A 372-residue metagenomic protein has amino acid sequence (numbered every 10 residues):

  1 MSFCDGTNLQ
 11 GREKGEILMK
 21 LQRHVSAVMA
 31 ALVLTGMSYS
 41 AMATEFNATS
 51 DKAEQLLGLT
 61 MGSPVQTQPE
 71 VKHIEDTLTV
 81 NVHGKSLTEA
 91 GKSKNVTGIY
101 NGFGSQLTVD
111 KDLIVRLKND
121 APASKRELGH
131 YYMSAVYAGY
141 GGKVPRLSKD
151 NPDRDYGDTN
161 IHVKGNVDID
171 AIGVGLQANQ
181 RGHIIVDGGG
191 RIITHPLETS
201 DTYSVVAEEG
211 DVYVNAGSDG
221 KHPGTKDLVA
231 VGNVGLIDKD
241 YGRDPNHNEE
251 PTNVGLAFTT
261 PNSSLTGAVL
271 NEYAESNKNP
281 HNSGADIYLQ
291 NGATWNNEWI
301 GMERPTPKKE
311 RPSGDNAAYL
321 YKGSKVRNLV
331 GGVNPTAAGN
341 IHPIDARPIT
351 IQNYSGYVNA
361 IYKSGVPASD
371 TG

Functional and structural regions predicted by a protein language model:
M1-G372: Long, low-complexity, polar and repeat-rich extracellular regions of very large Gram-negative surface proteins
